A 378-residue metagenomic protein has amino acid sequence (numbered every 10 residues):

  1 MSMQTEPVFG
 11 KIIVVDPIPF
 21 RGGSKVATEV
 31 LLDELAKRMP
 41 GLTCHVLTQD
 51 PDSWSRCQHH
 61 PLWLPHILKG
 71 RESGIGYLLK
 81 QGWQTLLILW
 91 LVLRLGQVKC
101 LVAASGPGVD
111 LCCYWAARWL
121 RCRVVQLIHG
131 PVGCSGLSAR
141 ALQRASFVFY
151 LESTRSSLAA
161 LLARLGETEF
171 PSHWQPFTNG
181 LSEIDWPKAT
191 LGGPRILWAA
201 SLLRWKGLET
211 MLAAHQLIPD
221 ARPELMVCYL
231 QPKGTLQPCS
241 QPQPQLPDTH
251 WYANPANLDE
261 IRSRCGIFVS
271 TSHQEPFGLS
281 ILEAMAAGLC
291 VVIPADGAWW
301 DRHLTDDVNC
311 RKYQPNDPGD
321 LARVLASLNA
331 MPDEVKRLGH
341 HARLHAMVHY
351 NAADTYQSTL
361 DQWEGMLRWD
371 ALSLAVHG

Functional and structural regions predicted by a protein language model:
D16-G22, E34, R38-L78, P232-L236: N-terminal strand-loop element at the rim of the active site of nucleotide-sugar-dependent glycosyltransferases
G23-D33, P194, L203-L217, G319: A conserved mid-protein helix/loop that constitutes part of the nucleotide-sugar donor-binding site
Q81-Q84, V102-V109, I128: Short His-centered aromatic/hydrophobic patch
C134-S138, Q143-S172: A short, active-site helix/loop in glycosyltransferases that binds the activated sugar's phosphate group
Q237-P255: Nucleotide-activated donor-binding/catalytic signature segment of Leloir-type glycosyltransferases, i.e., the conserved
H273: Aromatic "clamp/platform" in nucleotide-sugar-dependent glycosyltransferases that forms part of the donor/acceptor
C290-A295: Short hydrophobic beta-strand element within catalytic cores of glycosyltransferases and related nucleotide-activated
L304-G319, A326-P332: Conserved acidic donor-binding segment of nucleotide-sugar-dependent glycosyltransferases
